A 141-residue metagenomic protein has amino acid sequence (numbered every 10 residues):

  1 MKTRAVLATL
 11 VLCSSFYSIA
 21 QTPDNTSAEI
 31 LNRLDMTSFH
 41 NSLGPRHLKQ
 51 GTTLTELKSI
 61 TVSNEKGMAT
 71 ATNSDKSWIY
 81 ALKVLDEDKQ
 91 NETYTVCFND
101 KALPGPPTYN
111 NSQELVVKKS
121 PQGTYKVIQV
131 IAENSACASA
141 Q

Functional and structural regions predicted by a protein language model:
M1-L7: Bacterial N-terminal signal peptides that target proteins for export
A8-L12: Hydrophobic alpha-helical targeting segments used for export or membrane insertion
C13-S18: N-terminal signal peptide c-region/cleavage motif recognized by signal peptidases
A20-Q141: Exposed acidic/polar residues on beta-strands and adjacent loops within beta-sheet cores, strongest in beta-propeller
